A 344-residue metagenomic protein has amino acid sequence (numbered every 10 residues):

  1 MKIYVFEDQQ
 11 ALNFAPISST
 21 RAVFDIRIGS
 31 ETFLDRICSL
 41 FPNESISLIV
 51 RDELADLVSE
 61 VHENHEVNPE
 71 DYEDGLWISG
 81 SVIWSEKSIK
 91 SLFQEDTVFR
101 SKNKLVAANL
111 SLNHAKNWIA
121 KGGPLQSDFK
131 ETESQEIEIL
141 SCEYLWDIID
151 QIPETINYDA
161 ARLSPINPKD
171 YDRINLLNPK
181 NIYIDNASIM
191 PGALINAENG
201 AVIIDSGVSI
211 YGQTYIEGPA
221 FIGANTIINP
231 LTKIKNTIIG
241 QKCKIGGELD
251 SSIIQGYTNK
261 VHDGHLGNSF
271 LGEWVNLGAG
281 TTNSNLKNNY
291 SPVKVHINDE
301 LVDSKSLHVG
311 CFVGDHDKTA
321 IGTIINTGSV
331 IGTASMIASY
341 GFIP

Functional and structural regions predicted by a protein language model:
M1-N181, P344: Terminal amphipathic alpha-helical/low-complexity segments used for targeting or macromolecular assembly
D8-N13, D25, P230-L231, Q241-P344: Glycine-rich hexapeptide-repeat left-handed beta-helix
L12-P16, T20, S127, E131 (+7 more regions): Generic signal for short, ordered secondary-structure residues within or immediately flanking folded domains
S19-A22, P153, G200, L271 (+1 more regions): Short capping/connector residues at structural and topological boundaries
T32-D35, W146, S206, A224 (+3 more regions): Active-site-proximal helix/loop capping residues that flank conserved catalytic or ligand/cofactor
K169, I174, N181-I182, A187-S188 (+18 more regions): Solenoid scaffold repeats with emphasis on beta-solenoid/beta-helix
A197: Phosphate-binding active sites in nucleotide-utilizing proteins
